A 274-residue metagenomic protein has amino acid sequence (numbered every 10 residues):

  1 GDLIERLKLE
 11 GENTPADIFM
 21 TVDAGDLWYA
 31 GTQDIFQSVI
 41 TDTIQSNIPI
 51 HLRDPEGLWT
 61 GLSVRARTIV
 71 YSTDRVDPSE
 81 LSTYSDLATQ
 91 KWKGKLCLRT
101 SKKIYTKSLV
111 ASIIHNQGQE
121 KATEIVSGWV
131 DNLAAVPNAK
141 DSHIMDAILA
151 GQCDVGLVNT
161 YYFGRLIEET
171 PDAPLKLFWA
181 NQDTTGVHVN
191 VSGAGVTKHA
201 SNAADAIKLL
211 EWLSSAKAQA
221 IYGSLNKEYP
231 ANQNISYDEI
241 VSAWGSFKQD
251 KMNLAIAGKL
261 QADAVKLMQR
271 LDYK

Functional and structural regions predicted by a protein language model:
G1-W28, K274: Early extracytoplasmic/lumenal segment of secretory-pathway proteins
T14-F19, Q37-I69, S85, K95-L98: A structural signal for short loop-to-beta-strand junctions that line the ligand-binding cleft of periplasmic/secreted
A30-S38, I50-G57, L166-A180: Ligand-binding "clamshell"
I48-I50, V64-R65, V126-V130, P137-N138 (+1 more regions): Periplasmic-binding protein-like
T68-R75, V189-N202, I221-S224: A bilobed periplasmic-binding-protein/Venus flytrap-type ligand-binding module shared by bacterial periplasmic
G94-K102, W212-S236: Periplasmic-binding protein-like
S101, Y105, S112-A180: Ligand-binding pocket segment of bilobal, Venus flytrap-like solute-binding proteins
E120, E228-K274: An extracytoplasmic/periplasmic, membrane-proximal ligand-sensing/linker region
